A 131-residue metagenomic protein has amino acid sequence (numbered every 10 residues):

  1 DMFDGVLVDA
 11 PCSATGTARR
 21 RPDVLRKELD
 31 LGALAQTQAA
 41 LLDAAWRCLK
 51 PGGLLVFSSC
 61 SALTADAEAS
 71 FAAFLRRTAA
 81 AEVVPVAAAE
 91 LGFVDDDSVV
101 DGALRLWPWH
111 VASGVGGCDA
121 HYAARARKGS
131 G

Functional and structural regions predicted by a protein language model:
M2-L7, P11-S13, R19-R20, P51-G131: C-terminal catalytic and target-recognition region of SAM-dependent MTase-like enzymes, primarily methyltransferases
V24-L49: Glycine-rich S-adenosyl-L-methionine
